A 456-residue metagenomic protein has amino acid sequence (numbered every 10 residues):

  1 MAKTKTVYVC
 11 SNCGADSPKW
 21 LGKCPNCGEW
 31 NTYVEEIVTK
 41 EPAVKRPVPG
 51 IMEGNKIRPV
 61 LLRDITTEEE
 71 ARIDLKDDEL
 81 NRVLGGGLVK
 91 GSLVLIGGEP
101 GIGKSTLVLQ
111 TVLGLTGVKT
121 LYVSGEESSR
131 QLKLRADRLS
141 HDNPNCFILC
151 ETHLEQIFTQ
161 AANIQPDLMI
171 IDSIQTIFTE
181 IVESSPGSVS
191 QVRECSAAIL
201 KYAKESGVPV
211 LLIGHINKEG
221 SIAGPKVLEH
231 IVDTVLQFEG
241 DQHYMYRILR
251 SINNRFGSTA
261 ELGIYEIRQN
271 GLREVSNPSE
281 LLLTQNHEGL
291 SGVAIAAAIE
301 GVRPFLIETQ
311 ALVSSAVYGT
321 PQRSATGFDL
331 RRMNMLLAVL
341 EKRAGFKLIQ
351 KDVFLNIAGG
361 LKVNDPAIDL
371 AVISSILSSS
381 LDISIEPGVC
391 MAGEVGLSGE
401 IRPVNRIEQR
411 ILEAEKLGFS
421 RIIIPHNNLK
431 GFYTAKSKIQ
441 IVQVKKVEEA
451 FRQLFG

Functional and structural regions predicted by a protein language model:
A2-K5, V9-N12, D16-R82, V89-L95 (+7 more regions): Peripheral, non-AAA+ core regions of ATP-driven protein-machinery
E99, G125: P-loop (Walker A) phosphate-binding loop of NTP-binding proteins
T120-S124: Conserved RecA-like ASCE P-loop NTPase motor core of nucleic-acid helicases/translocases
S129: Divalent metal-dependent catalytic cores for phosphoryl transfer on phosphate-bearing substrates
L149: Conserved SAM-binding strand-loop segment of SAM-dependent methyltransferases
